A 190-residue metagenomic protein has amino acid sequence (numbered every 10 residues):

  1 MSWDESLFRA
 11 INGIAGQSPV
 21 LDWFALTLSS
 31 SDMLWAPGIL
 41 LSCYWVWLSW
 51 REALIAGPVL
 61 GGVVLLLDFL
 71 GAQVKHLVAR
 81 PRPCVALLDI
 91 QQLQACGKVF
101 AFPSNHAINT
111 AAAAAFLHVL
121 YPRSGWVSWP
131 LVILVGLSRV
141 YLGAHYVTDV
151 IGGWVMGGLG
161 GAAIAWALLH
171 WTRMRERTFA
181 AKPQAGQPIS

Functional and structural regions predicted by a protein language model:
M1-P37, L70-V99, P183-S190: N-terminal transmembrane-helix/juxtamembrane module of multi-pass inner/ER membrane proteins
S2, P19, L65, F69 (+3 more regions): Transmembrane alpha-helix boundary/anchor motif
A10, C43-Y44, G136, V140: Solvent-exposed, amphipathic alpha-helical segments
V20, W50-I55, Y121-V127: Membrane-helix interface segments
I39-L70: Interfacial segments of alpha-helical transmembrane regions
G61-H76, W126-R139: Small-polar-interrupted transmembrane alpha-helices in polytopic inner-membrane proteins
L93-S190: Membrane-embedded catalytic cores of phosphoryl/pyrophosphoryl-handling enzymes
